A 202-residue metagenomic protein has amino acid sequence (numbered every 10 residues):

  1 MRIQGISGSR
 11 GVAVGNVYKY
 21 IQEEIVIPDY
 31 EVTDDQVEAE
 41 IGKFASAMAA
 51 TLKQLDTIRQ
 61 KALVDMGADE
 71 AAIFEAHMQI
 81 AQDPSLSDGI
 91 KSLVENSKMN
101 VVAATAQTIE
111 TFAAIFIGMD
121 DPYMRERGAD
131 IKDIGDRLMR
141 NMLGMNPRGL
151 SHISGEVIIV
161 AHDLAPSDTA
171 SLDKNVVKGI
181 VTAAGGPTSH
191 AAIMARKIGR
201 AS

Functional and structural regions predicted by a protein language model:
M1-S202: Non-catalytic, soluble scaffold/interaction modules
